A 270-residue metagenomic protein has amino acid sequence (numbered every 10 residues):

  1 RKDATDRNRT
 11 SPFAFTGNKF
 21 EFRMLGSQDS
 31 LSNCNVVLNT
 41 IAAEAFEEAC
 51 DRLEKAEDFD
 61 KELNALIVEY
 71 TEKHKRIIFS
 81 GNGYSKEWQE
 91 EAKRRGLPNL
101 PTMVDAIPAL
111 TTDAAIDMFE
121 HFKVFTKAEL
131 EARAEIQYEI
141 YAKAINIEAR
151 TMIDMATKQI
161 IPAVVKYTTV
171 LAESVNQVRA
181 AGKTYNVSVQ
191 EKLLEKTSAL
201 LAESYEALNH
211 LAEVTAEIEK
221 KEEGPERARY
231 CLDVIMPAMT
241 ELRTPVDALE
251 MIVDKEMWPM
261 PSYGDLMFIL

Functional and structural regions predicted by a protein language model:
R1-I136: Active-site capping/gating regions of soluble enzymes
E72-L270: C-terminal amphipathic alpha-helical interaction region
